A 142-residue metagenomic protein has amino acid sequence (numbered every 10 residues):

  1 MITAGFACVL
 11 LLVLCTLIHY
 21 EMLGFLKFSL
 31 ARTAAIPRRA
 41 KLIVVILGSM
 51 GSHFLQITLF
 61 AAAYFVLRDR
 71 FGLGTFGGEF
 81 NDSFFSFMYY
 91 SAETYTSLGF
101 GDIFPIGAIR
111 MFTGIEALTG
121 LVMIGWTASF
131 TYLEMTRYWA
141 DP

Functional and structural regions predicted by a protein language model:
M1-H53, R68-G72, G77, I124-P142: Cytoplasmic (intracellular) domains, linkers, and terminal tails of multi-pass ion channels
L10-C15, F84-S91, S97-D141: Pore domain of cation channels
L55-Y89: Outer-pore turret/helix-boundary of cation channels
